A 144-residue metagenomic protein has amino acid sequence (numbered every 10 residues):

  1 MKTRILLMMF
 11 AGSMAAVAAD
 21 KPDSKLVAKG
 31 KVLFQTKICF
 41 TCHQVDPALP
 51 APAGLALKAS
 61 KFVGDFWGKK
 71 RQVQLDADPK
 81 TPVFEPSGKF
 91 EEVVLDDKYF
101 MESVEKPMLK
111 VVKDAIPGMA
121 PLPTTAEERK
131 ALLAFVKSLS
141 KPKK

Functional and structural regions predicted by a protein language model:
K2-M8: Sec-dependent signal peptide recognition, specifically the positively charged N-region followed immediately by
M8-A18: Hydrophobic h-region of N-terminal signal peptides that target proteins for export in Gram-negative bacteria
A16-Q35, P50, V93-V94: Electrostatic cytochrome c docking/interface patches
V27, L33-T36, V112-A115, S140: Short sequence/structural segments immediately N-terminal
K31, Q44-S103, G118-T124: Gly/Gly-Pro-rich "capping" loops immediately C-terminal to redox-active cysteine motifs in periplasmic/lumenal
Q35-I38, D46: Short pre-active-site segment immediately N-terminal to redox-active cysteine/selenocysteine motifs in thiol-based
T41: Short, cysteine/histidine-rich loop/knuckle motifs that typically chelate Zn2+
K98-E105, L109-K110, P117-K144: C-terminal capping alpha-helices of c-type cytochrome domains
